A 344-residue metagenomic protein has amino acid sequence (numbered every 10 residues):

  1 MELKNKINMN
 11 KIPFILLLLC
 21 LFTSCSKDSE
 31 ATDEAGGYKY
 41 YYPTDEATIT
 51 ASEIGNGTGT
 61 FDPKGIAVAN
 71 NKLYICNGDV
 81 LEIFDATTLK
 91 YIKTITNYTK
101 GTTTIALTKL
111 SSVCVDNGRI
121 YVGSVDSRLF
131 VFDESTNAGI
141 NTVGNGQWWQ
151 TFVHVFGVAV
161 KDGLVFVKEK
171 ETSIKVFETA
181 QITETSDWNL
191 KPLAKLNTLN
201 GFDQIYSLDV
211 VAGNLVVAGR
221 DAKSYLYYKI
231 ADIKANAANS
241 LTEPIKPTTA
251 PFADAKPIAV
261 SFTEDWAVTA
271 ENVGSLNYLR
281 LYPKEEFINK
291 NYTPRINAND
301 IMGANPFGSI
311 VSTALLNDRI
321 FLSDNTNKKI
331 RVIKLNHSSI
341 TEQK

Functional and structural regions predicted by a protein language model:
M1-N5, M9-N10, F14, L19-I54: Bacterial Sec-dependent N-terminal signal peptides
G36-G59, K93-A106, T142-Q150, S186-G201 (+2 more regions): Surface-exposed loop and turn segments in beta-propeller and other repeat-based domains that flank or scaffold
I54-D79: Beta-strand-rich domains and repeat architectures in extracellular enzymes and scaffolds, especially beta-propellers
F61-G65, A106-V113, T151-K161, G201-V211 (+2 more regions): Repeated scaffold domains used in trafficking and secretory/extracellular systems, primarily beta-propellers
N70-N71, N117-G118, D162-G163, A212-N214 (+2 more regions): Short coil/turn segments that connect the beta-strands within blades of beta-propeller domains
G78-D79, S124-S127, E169-T172, T179 (+5 more regions): Short loop/turn segments immediately following the C-termini of beta-strands
A86-L89, F132-I140, F177-D187, Y228-N239 (+2 more regions): Short loop/turn segments immediately following beta-strands, especially the blade-tip and inter-blade linker loops
G308-K344: Blade-level signature of beta-propeller repeat domains, shared across WD40, Kelch, NHL, RCC1 and BNR/Asp-box propellers
